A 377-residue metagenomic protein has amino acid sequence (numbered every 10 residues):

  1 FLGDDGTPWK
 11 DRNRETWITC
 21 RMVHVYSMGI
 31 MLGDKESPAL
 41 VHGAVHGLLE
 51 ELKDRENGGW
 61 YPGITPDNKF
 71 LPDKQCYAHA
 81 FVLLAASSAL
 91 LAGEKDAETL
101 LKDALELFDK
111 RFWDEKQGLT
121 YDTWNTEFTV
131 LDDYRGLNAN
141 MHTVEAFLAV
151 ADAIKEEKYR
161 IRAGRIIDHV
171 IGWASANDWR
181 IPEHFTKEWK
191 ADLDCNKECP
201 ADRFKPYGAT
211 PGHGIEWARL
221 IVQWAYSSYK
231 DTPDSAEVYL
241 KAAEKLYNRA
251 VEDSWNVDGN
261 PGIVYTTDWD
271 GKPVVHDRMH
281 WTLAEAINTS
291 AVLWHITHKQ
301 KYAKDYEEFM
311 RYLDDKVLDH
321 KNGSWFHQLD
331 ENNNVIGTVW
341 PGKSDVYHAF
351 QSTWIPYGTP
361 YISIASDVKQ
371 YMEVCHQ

Functional and structural regions predicted by a protein language model:
F1-Q377: Glycan-recognition and catalytic cores of secretory/periplasmic carbohydrate-active enzymes
